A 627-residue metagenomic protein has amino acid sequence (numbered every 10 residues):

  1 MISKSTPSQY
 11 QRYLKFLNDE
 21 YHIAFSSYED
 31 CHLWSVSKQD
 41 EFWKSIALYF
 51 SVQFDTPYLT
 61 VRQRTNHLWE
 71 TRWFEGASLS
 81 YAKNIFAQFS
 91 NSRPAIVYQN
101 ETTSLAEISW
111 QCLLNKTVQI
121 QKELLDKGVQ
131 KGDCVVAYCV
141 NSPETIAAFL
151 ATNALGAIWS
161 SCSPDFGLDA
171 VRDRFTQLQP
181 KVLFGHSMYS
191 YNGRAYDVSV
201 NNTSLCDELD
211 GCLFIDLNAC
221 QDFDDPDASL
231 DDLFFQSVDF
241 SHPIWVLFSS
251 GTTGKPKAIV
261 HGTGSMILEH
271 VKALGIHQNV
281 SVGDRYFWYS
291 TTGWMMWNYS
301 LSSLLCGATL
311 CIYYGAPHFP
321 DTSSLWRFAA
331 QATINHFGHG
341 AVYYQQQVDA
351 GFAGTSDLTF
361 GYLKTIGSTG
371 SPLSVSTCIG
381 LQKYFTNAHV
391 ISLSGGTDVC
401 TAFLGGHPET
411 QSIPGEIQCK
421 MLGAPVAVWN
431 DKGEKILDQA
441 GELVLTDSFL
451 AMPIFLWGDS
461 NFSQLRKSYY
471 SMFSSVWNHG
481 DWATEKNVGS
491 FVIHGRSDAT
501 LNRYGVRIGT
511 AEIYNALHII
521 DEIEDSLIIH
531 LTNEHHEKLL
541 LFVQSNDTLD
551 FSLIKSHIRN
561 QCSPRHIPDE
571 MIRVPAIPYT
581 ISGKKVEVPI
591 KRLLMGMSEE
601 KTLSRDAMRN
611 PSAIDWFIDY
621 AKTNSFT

Functional and structural regions predicted by a protein language model:
A106-Q111, Q236-S237, I244-L268: Conserved AMP-binding A3 loop
L114-I120, I259-N279: Conserved structural elements of the adenylate-forming
E123-F166, A170-V171, R285-T291: Conserved AMP-binding/adenylate-forming
A137, C162-S187, H318, A330 (+9 more regions): AMP-binding/adenylate-forming catalytic core of the ANL superfamily
L150-D224: Structural core segment of the AMP-binding/adenylate-forming
I267-R285, M295-N335, A350: Conserved AMP-binding/adenylation subdomain of ANL enzymes
L305-A308, N335-H339, V348-S412: Gly/Ser/Thr-rich phosphate-binding loop
M421, E434-Y470, I508, S598-E599: Conserved ATP/PPi-binding loop(s) of AMP-dependent carboxylate-activating enzymes
